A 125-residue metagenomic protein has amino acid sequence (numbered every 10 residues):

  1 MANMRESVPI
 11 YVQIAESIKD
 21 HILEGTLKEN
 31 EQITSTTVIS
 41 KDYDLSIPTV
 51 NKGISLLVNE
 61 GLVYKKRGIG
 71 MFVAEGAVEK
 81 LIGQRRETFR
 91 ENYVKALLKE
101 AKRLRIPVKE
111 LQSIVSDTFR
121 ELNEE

Functional and structural regions predicted by a protein language model:
M1-I33, T37-D42, Q84, T88 (+1 more regions): Extreme N-terminal segment that seeds HTH/winged-HTH DNA-binding domains in transcriptional regulators
Y11, S55-L62, M71, L122: A general secondary-structure boundary signal
E16, T49, L62-Y64, I82-G83 (+1 more regions): Short alpha-helical segments used as structural interaction elements across diverse proteins
T26-L27, E31, N59-G68, F72-E75: Beta-hairpin "wing" of winged helix-turn-helix
Q32-K65: N-terminal helix-turn-helix
V50, E124-E125: Amphipathic C-terminal alpha-helical segment
I69, V73-T88: Short, charge-rich, low-complexity interaction segments located in flexible loops at or near secondary-structure
